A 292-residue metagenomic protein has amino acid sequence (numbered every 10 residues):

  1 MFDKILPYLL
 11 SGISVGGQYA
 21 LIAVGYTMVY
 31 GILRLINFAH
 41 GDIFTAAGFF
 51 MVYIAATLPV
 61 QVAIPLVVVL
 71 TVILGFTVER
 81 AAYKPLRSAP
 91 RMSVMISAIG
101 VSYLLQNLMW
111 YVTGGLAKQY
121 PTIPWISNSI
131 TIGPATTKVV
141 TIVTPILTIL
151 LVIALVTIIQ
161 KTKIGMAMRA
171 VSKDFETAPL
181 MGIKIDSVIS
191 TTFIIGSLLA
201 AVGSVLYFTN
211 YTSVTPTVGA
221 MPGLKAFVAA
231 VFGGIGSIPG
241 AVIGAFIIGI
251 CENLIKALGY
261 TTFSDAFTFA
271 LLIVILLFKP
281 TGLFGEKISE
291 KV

Functional and structural regions predicted by a protein language model:
M1-L21, F50, Q61-V62, A89-I96 (+5 more regions): Membrane-interfacial amphipathic/re-entrant helices at transmembrane-helix boundaries
L10, I32-T77, A81, L86 (+1 more regions): Membrane-embedded helix boundary and interhelical linker motif in transport proteins
V15-G16, T136-V214, I238-I243: Helix-loop-helix "hairpin" substructures at the membrane interface of multi-pass membrane proteins
G17, Y26-F49, S88-S93, I164-A167 (+6 more regions): Short, non-helical or kinked segments that cap or interrupt transmembrane helices
Y19-L21, L58-V69, S190-A200, L206-A270: Transmembrane alpha-helical segments in multi-pass inner-membrane proteins
M51-Y53, V68-L74, V101-M109, L147-V156 (+4 more regions): Hydrophobic core segments of alpha-helical transmembrane domains in multi-pass membrane transport and ion-translocation
L58-V101, L108, I243-I248, K279: Alpha-helical transmembrane segments within multi-pass membrane transporters and channels
P85-K161, V188, T212, L254 (+4 more regions): Transmembrane helix-bundle core of multi-pass membrane transporters and related energy-transducing complexes
